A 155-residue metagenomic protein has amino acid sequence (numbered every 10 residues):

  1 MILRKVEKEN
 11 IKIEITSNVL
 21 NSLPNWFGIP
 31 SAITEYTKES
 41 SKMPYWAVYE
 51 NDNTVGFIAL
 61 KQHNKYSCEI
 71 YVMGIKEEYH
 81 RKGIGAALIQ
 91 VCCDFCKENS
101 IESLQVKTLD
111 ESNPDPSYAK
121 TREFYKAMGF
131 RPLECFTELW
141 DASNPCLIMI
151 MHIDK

Functional and structural regions predicted by a protein language model:
M1-S31, Y49: Short amphipathic alpha-helix that is part of the acyltransferase structural core
M43, N144-I148: Short hydrophobic/aromatic beta-strand or adjacent loop that forms the aromatic wall/cage of a ligand/substrate-binding
A47, N53-K61, E69-G74: Conserved beta-strand in the GNAT
Y66-E77, Q105-T108: Conserved acetyl-CoA binding element of GNAT-fold acetyltransferases
R81-D94, A119-K120: Conserved acetyl-CoA-binding loop-helix of GNAT-fold acetyltransferases
C96-S117: Conserved GNAT acetyl-CoA-binding A-motif
Y118-T121, C135-P145: Short glycine/proline-centered loop/turn elements that form peptide/ligand docking sites
Y125, F130: Conserved active-site tyrosine of GNAT-family acetyltransferases
